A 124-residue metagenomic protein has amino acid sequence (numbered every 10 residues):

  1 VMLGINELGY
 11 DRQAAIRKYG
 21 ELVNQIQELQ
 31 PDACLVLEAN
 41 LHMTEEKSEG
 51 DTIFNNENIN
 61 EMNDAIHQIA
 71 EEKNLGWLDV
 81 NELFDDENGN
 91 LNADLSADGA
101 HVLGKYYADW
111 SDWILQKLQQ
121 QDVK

Functional and structural regions predicted by a protein language model:
V1-I16, L41-K47: Oxyanion-hole/transition-state-stabilizing segment in secreted/luminal serine hydrolases and related acyltransferases
V1-L3, A33-A39, G76-D79: Structural recognition of the beta-strand scaffold that forms the well-ordered cores of secreted hydrolase catalytic
L8, Q25-I26, L95: A signal for specific C-terminal beta-sheet/loop modules enriched in small/flexible residues with GP/PG/PP motifs
A14-L22, N55-M62: Charged helix-capping and loop-helix junction motifs
E21-L29, K117: A generic secondary-structure signal
L29-P31, K73: Helix C-cap/helix->beta junction micro-motif
H42-K124: Catalytic His-Asp segment of secreted/periplasmic serine-dependent ester chemistry enzymes
